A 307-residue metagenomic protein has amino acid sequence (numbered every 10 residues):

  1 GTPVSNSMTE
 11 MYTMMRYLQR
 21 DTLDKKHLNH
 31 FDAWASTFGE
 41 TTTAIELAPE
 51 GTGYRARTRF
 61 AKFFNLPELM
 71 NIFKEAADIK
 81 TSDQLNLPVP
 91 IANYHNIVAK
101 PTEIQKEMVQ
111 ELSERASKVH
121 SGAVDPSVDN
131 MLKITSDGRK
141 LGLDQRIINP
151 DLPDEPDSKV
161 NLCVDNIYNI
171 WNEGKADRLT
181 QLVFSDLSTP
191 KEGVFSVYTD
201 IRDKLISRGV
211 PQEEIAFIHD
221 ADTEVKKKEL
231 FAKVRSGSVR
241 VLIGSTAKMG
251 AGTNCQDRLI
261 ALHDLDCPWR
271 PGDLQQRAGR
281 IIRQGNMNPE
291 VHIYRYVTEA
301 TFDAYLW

Functional and structural regions predicted by a protein language model:
P3, I206, V210-Y305: Conserved RecA-like P-loop NTPase helicase motor core
P3, S7-E10, N65, K159 (+1 more regions): An acidic site on a long C-lobe helix of protein kinase domains
P3-V4, Y17-P153, N169, I293-W307: Inter-lobe coupling linker of SF2 helicases/translocases
S7-M15, T253-C255, L306: Short regulatory helix/loop adjacent to the ATP-binding pocket of P-loop NTPases
T9-Y12, N71, N161, T199 (+4 more regions): Surface-exposed alpha-helical interface segments used for non-catalytic interactions
L18-Q19, W171, R235, I282: Protein kinase-like catalytic domain
L87-M249: Conserved Helicase C-terminal RecA-like lobe
